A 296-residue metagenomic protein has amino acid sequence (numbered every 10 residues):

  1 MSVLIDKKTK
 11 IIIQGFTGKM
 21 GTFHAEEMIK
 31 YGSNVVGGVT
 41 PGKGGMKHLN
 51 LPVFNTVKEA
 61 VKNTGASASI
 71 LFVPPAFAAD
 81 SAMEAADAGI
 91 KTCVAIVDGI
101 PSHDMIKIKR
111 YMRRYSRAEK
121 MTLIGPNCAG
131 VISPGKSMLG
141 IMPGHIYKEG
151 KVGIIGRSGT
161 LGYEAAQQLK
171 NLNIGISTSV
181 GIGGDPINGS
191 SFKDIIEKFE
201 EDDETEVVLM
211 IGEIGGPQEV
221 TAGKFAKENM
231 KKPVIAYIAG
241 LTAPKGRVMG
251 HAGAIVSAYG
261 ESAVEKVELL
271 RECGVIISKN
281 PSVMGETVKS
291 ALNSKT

Functional and structural regions predicted by a protein language model:
M1-T296: Catalytic-core regions of core metabolic enzymes, especially those transforming organic acids/acyl-group intermediates
